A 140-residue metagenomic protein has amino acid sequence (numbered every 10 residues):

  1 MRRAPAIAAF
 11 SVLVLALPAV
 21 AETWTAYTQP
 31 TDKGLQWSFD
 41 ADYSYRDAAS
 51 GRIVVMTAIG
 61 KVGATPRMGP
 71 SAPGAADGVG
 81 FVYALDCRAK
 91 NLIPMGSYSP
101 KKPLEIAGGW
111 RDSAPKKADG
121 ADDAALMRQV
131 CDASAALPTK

Functional and structural regions predicted by a protein language model:
M1-A8: Bacterial N-terminal signal peptides that target proteins for export
S11-V12: Repetitive helical segments and hydrophobic/amphipathic motifs
A16-P18: N-terminal signal peptide c-region/cleavage motif recognized by signal peptidases
V20-F81, D86-K140: N-terminal secretory-pathway/extracellular module detecting exported/lumenal segments and adjacent signal-anchor/first
